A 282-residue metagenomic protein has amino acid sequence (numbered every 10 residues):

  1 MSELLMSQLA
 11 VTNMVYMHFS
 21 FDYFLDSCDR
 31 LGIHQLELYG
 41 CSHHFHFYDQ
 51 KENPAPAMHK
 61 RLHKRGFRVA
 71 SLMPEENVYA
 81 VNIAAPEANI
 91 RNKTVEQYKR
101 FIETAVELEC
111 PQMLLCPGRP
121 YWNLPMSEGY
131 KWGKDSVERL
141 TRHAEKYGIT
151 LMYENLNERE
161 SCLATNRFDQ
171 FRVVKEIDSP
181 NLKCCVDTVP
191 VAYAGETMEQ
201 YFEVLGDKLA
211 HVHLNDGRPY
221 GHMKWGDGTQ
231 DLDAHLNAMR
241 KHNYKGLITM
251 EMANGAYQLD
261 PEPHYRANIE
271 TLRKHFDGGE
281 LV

Functional and structural regions predicted by a protein language model:
S2-A10, H18-G32, H59, H63 (+3 more regions): Histidine-acidic metal/acid-base catalytic patches
E3, Y23, H63-K64, V81-K183 (+1 more regions): Active-site acidic/histidine proton-transfer and metal-coordination neighborhood in alpha/beta enzyme cores
V15-M17, G40-S42, E75-V78, P117-Y121 (+4 more regions): Active-site-proximal loop/turn and secondary-structure-junction residues that shape catalytic pockets, frequently
H34-Q35, R68, P111, T150 (+1 more regions): Residue-level detector of anion-binding/catalytic polar loops
Y39-H59, P117-Y121: Glycine-rich, proline-tolerant flexible connector loops at the mouths of alpha/beta enzymes
F45-Y48, N123-L124, R159-C162, G221-K224 (+1 more regions): A generic structural signal for short coil/turn motifs at secondary-structure boundaries
K51-P54, E87-T94, M126-G129, G133 (+5 more regions): Residue-level preference for long, well-ordered alpha-helices that form the structural scaffold of enzyme catalytic
